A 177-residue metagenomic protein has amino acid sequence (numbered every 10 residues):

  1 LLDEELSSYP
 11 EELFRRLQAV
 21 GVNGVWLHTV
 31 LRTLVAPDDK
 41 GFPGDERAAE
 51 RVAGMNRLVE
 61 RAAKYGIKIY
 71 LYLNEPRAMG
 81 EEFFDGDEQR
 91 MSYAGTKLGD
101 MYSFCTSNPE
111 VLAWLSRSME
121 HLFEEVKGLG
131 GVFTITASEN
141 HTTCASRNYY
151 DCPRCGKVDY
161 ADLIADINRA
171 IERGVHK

Functional and structural regions predicted by a protein language model:
L1-K177: Aromatic-lined carbohydrate-binding surfaces of glycoside hydrolases
